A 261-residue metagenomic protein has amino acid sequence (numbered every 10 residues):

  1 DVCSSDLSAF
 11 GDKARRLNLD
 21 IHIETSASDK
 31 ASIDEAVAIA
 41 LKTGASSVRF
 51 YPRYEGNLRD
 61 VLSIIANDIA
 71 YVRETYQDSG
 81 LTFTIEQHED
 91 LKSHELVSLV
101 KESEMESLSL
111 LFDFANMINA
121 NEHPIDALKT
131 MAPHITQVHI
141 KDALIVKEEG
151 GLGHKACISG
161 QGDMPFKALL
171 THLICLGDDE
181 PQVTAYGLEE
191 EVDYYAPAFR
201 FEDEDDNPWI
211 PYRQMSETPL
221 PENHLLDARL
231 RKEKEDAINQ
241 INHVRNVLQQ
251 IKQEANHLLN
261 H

Functional and structural regions predicted by a protein language model:
V2-S4: Short, small-residue-biased leader/transition segments that mark boundaries at the very start of proteins
L7-F10, A66-A70, A143, K147 (+1 more regions): Membrane-targeting and insertion segments and their boundary/processing signals
A9-S109, N119: Active-site acidic/histidine proton-transfer and metal-coordination neighborhood in alpha/beta enzyme cores
S93-S107, I118-H261: Histidine-acidic metal/acid-base catalytic patches
D113: Active-site glycine-centered loops adjacent to acidic/histidine catalytic or metal-binding residues that shape
